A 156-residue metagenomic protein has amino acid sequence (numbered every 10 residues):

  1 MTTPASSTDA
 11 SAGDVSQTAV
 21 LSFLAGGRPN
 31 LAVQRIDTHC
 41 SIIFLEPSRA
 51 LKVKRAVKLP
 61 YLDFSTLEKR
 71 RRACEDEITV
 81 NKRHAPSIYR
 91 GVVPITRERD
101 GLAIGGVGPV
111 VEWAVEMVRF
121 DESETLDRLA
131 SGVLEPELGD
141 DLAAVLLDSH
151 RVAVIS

Functional and structural regions predicted by a protein language model:
M1-S7: N-terminal acidic, proline/glycine-rich, low-complexity intrinsically disordered segments
T8-D9, I43: Serine/proline-rich low-complexity intrinsically disordered segments, especially terminal tails, linkers
A12: Short, surface-exposed ligand-recognition loops at beta-strand->loop->(often short) alpha-helix junctions that present
V15-S156: Conserved ATP-binding subdomain of kinase catalytic cores across diverse folds
